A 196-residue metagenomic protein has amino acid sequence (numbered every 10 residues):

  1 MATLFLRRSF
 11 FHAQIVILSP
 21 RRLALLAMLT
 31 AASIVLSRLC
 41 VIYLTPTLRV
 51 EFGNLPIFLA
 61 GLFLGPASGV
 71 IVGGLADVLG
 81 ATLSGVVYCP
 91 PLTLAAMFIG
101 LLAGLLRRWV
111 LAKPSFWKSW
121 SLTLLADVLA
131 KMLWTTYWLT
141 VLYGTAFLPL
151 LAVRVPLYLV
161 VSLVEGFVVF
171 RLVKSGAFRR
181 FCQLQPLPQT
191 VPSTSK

Functional and structural regions predicted by a protein language model:
M1-K196: Loop-helix junctions at membrane interfaces
